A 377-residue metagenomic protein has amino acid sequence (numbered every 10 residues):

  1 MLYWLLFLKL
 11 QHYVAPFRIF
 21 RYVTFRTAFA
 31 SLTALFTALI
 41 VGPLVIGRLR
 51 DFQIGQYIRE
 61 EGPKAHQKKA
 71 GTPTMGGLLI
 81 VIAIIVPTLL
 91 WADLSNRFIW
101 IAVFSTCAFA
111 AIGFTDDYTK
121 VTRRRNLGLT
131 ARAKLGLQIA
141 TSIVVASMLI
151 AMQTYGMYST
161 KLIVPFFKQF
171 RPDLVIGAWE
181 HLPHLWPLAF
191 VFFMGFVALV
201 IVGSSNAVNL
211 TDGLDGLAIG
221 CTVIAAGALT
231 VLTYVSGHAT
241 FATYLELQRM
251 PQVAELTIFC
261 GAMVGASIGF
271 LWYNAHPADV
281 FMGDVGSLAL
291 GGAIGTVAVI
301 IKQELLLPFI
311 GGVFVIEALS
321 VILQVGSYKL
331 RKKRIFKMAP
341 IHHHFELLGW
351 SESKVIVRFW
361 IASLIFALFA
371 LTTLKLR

Functional and structural regions predicted by a protein language model:
L2-V45, I80-A111, V145-R171, F190-R377: Alpha-helical transmembrane segments
P43-E61: Membrane-interface helix-loop junction between the first two transmembrane segments
I58-T72, N126-L137, H342, L347: Juxtamembrane helix-capping/reentrant segments at transmembrane boundaries
E61-K69, I101, R124, A178-W186 (+2 more regions): Short juxtamembrane and helix-loop transition motifs at transmembrane-helix boundaries in membrane proteins
S95-V103, T122-L137: Membrane-interfacial loop-to-helix junctions in multi-pass inner-membrane proteins
A111-Y118: Alpha-helical transmembrane segments within multi-pass membrane transporters and channels
K120-L129, P165-P172: Membrane interface segments of multi-pass transport proteins and intramembrane proteases
